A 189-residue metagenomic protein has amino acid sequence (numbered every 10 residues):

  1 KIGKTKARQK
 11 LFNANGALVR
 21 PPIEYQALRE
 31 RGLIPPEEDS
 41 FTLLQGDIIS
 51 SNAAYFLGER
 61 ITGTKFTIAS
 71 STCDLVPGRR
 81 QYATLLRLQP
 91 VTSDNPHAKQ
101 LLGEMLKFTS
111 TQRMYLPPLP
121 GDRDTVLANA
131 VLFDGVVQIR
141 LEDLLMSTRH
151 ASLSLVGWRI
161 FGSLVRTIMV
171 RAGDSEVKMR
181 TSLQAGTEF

Functional and structural regions predicted by a protein language model:
K1-L33, D39, L57-I61, A98-F189: C-terminal terminal-subdomain/extension
E38-E59, K65: Short coil-to-beta transition motif at edge beta-strands of beta-rich domains
A53, S70, R87, P118 (+1 more regions): Pocket-edge structural micro-motifs
R60-T109: Compact nucleic-acid interaction/catalytic patches
